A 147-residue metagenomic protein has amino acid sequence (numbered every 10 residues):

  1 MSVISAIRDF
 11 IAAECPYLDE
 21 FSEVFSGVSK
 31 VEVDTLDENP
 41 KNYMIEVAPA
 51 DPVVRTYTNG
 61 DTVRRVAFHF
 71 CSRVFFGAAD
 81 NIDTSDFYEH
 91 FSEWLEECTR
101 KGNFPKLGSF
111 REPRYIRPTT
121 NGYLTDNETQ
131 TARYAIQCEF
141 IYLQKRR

Functional and structural regions predicted by a protein language model:
M1-S26, P49-R147: Charged, amphipathic alpha-helical segments and their flanking helix caps
V31, D37-P40, M44-G60: Solvent-exposed edge beta-strands and adjacent loop segments that serve as assembly or binding interfaces
E32-E38, F110, E128: A short beta-turn/loop motif at secondary-structure boundaries
